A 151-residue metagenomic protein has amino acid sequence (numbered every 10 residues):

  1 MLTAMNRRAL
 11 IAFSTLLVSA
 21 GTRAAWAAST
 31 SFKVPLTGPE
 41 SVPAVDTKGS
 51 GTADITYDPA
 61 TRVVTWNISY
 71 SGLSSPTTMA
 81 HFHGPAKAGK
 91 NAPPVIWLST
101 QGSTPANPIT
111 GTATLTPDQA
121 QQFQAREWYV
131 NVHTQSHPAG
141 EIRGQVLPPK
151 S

Functional and structural regions predicted by a protein language model:
L2-A9, F13, G21-A80, G84-S151: Metal-centered catalytic cores of metalloenzymes
